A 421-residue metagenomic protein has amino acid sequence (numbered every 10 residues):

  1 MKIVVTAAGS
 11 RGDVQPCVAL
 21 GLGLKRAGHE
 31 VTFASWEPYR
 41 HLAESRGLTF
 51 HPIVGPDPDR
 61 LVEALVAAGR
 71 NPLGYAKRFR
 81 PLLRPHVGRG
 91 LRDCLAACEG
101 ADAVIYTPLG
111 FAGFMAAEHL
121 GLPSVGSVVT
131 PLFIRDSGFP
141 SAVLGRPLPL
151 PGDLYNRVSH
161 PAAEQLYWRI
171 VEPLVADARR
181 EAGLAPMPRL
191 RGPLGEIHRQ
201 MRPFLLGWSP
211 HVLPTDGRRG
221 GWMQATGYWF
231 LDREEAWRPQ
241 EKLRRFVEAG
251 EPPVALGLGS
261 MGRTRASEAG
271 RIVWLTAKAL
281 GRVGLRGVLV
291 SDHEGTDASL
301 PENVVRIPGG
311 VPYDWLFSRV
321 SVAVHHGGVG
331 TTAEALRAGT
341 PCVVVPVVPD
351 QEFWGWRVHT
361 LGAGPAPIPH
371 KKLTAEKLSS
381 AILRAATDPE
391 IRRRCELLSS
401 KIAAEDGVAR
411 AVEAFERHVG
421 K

Functional and structural regions predicted by a protein language model:
M1-T32, P38-G47, Y75, A97 (+7 more regions): Nucleotide-activated sugar donor-binding and catalytic core shared by glycosyltransferases and related lipid-linked
F33-R78, P149-Y155: Conserved nucleotide-sugar phosphate-binding/catalytic loop shared by glycosyltransferases and other
A34-W36, I53, T107, S127-T130 (+6 more regions): Generic beta-sheet signal
Y39-H41, D57-L61, G126, T130-S137 (+2 more regions): Short gly/pro/ser/thr-enriched loop/turn and capping motifs at secondary-structure boundaries
R60-L65, I134-S141, E234-W237, F317-R319 (+2 more regions): Short, charged, surface-exposed secondary-structure boundary motifs
P85-Y155, H211-L213: Conserved nucleotide-sugar donor-interacting segment of glycosyltransferase catalytic cores, predominantly GT-B
L120-P123, R202, L285, T340: A short helix->loop->beta-strand "cap" motif at the edges of active sites that frequently abuts
W208-V322: Donor-nucleotide binding loops and adjacent catalytic segments primarily of GT-B fold Leloir glycosyltransferases
